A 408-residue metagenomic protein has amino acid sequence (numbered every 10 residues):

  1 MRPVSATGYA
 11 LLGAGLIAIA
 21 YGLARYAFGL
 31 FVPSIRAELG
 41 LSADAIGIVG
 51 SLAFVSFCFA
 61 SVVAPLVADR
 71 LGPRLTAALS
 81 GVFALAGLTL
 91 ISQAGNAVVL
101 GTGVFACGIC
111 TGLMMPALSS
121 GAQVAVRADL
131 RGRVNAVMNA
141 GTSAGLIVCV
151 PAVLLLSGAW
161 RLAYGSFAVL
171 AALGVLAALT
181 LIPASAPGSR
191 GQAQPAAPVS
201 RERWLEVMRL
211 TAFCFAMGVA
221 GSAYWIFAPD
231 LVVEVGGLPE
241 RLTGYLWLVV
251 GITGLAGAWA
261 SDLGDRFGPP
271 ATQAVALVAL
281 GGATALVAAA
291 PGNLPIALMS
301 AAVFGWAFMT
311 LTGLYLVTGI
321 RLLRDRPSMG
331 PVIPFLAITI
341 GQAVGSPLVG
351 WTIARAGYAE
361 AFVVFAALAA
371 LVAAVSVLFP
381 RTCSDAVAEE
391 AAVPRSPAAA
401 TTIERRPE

Functional and structural regions predicted by a protein language model:
F28-G29, E206-L248, L255: Extracytoplasmic gate region of multi-pass secondary transporters
G40, G72, Q93-V98, A290-G292: Helix-breaking motifs and short loop linkers at transmembrane-helix boundaries and internal kinks in secondary membrane
F59-G95: Conserved MFS/SLC helix-loop-helix module at the cytosolic interface between two early adjacent transmembrane helices
A60-G72, A256-P269, I353-A354: Helix-to-loop junctions at the C-terminal end of transmembrane segments in multipass secondary transporters
A97, A128, A136-P183: Helix-loop-helix hairpin linking two adjacent transmembrane segments in secondary transporters
F105-A140: Cytoplasmic helix-loop-helix junction between adjacent transmembrane helices in 12-TM secondary transporters
G268-Y315: C-terminal transmembrane helical hairpin of 12-TM major facilitator-type secondary transporters
L322-Y358, F365: A late C-terminal transmembrane helix in Major Facilitator Superfamily
